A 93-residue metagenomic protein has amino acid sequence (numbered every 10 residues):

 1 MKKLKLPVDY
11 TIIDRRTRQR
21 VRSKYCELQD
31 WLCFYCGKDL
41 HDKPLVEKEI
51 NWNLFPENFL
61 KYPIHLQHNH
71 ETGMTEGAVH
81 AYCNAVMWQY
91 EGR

Functional and structural regions predicted by a protein language model:
K2-L32: Short, charged surface segments at domain edges that flank catalytic/cofactor-binding sites
Y35-V79, M87, E91: Histidine-centered nuclease catalytic patch
